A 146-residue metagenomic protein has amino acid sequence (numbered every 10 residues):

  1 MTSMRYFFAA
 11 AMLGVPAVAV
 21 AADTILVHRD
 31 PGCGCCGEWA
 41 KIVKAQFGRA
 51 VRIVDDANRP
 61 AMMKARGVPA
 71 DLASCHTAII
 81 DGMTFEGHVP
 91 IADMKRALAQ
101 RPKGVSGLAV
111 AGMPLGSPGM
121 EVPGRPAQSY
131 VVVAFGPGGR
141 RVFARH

Functional and structural regions predicted by a protein language model:
M1-F8: Bacterial N-terminal signal peptides that target proteins for export
A9, A19-V20: Cleavable N-terminal signal peptides
G14-A17: N-terminal signal peptide c-region/cleavage motif recognized by signal peptidases
A21-A45: Local sequence-structure signature of Cys/Sec-based thiol-disulfide redox active-site neighborhoods
T24-I25, R49-A50, D81-T84: Short active-site oxyanion
G32, W39, D55-N58, P90-M94: Stable alpha-helical elements in mature extracytoplasmic
A40-P60: Conserved helix-turn-beta segment immediately C-terminal to the redox Cys motif in thioredoxin-like folds
K64-A65, D71-H146: Thiol/selenol-based redox catalytic cores and closely related redox-interacting motifs
